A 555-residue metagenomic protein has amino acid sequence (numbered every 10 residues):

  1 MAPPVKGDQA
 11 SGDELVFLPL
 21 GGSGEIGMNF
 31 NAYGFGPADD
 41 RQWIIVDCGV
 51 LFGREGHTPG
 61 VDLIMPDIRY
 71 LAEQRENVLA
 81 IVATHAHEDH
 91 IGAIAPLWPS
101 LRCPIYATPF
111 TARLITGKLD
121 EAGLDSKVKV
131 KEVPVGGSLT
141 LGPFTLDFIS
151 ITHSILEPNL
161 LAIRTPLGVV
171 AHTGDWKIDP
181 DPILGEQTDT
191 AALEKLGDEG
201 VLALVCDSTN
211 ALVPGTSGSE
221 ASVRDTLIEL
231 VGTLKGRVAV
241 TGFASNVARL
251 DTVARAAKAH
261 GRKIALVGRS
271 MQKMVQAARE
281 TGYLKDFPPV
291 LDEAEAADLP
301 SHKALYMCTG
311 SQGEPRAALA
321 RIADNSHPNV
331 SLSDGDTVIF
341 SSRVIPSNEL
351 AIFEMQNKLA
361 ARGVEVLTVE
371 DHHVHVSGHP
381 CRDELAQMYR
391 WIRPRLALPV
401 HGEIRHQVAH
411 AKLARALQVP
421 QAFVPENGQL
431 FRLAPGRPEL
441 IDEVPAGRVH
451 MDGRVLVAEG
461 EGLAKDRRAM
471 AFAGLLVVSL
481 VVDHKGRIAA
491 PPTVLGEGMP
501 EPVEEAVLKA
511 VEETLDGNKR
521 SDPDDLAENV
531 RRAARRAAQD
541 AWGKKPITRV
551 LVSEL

Functional and structural regions predicted by a protein language model:
A2-V82, H87-L299, A317-S331, L350-F353: His/Asp/Glu-rich metal-coordinating catalytic cores of metallo-dependent phosphodiesterases/hydrolases acting on
G36, R164, V481-D483, E554: Solvent-exposed residues in well-ordered beta-strands and their adjoining turns, especially edge/terminal strands
P104, L398, R549-V552: Short glycine-rich phosphate-binding loop at a beta-alpha junction
L119, A414, A538: Conserved hydrophobic residues forming the short capping helix/wall of the S-adenosyl-L-methionine
P134, E426-G428, K544-T548: Short Gly/Ser/Thr- and Asp/Glu-enriched loop/turn motifs at secondary-structure junctions
P143, P158-L160, A473-V477, T548: Broad gene-expression machinery/nucleic-acid interaction feature
L212-S341, I345-E370, V374-N518, A527 (+1 more regions): Hard-cation-handling environments
P523-L555: C-terminal tails and terminal domains of large nucleic-acid-associated and other macromolecular-machine proteins
